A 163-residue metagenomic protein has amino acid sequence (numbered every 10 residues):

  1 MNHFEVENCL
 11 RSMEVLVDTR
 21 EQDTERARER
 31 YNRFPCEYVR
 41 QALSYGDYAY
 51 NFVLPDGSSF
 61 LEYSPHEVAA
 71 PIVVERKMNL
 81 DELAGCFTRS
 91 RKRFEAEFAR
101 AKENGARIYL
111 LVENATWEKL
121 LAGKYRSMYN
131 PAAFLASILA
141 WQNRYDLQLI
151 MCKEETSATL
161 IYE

Functional and structural regions predicted by a protein language model:
M1-A69, D81-E163: Non-catalytic C-terminal interaction segments of nucleic acid-processing enzymes
I72-M78: Conserved catalytic cores of phosphodiester-cleaving nucleases, focusing on short active-site segments
